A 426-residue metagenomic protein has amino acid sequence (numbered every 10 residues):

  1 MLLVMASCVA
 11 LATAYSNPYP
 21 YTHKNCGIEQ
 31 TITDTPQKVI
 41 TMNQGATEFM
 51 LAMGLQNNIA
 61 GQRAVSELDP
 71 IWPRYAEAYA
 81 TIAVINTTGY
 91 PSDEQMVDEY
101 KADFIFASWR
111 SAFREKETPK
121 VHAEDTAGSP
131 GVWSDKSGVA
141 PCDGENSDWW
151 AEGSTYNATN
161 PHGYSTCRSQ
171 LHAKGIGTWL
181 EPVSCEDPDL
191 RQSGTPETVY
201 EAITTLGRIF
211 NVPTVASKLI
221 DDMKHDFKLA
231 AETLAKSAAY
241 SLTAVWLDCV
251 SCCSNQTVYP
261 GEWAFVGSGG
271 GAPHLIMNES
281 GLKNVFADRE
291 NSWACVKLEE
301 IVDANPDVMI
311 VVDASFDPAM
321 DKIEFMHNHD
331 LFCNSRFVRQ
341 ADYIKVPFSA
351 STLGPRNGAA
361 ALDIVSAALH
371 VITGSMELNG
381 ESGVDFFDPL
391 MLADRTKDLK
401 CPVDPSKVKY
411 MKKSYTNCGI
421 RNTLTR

Functional and structural regions predicted by a protein language model:
M1-M5: Classical eukaryotic N-terminal signal peptides for Sec-dependent ER targeting/secretion, especially the positively
A6-S16: N-terminal signal peptide
T22, E29, V121-P260, A341-T425: Extracytoplasmic substrate-binding proteins
H23-G27, I82-E94, R289-L298: Short helix-initiation/N-cap motifs at beta->coil->alpha
Q30-I32, T47-A52, E67-P73, A107 (+4 more regions): Short, solvent-exposed loop/turn elements at domain surfaces
K38-N43, F49, N58-R63, F104-S108 (+6 more regions): Structural recognition of the beta-strand scaffold that forms the well-ordered cores of secreted hydrolase catalytic
K38-P161, L282-V285: A short, structured surface patch at a secondary-structure boundary
E67, G261-W293: Alpha-helical, coiled-coil/dimerization segments enriched in small aliphatic residues
